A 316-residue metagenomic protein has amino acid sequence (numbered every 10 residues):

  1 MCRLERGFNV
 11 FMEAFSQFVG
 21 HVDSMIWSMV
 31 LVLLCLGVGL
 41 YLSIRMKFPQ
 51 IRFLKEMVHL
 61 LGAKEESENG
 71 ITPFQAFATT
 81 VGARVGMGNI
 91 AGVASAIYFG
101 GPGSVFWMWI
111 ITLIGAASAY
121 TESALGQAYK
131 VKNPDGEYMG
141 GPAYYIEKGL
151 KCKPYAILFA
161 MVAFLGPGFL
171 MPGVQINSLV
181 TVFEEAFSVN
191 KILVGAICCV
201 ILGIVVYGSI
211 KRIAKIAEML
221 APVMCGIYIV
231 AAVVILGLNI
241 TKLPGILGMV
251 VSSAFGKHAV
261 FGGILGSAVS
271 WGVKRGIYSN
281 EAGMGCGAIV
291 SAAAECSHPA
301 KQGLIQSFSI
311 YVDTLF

Functional and structural regions predicted by a protein language model:
R3-M87, I97-S104, G115: N-terminal alpha-helical transmembrane segments of multi-pass membrane transport and channel/translocase proteins
W27-L31, K64-T72, G103, L150-A156 (+2 more regions): Membrane-interfacial loop-to-helix junctions in multi-pass transporters
L34-Y41, R45-V58, N177-F183, N190-L238 (+1 more regions): Membrane-interface loop-to-helix entry segments
V38, L42-S43, I111-G136, P142-V206: Helix-loop-helix module between adjacent transmembrane segments
S67-F99, L125-Y129, P134-A143, E147 (+2 more regions): Alpha-helical membrane segments and immediately flanking helix-loop junctions that form or couple to the substrate/ion
I110-L113, I197, G226, S307-V312: Hydrophobic residues within alpha-helical transmembrane segments of multi-pass solute transporters/permease subunits
E122, V312-F316: Short alpha-helical transmembrane segments in multi-pass integral membrane proteins
K215-E218, M224-G287, A292, I310: Membrane-embedded translocation segments of transport machinery
